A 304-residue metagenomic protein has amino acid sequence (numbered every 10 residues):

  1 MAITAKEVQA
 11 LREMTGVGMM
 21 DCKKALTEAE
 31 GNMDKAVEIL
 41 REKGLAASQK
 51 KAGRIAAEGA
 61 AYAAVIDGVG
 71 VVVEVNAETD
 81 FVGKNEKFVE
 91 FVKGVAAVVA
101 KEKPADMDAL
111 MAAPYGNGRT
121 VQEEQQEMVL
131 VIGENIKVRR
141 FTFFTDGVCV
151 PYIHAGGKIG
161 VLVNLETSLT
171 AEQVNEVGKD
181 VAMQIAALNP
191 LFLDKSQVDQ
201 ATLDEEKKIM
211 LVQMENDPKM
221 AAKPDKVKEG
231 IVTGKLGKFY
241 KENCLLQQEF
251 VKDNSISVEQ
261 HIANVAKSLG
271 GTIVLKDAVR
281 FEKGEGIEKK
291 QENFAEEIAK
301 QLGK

Functional and structural regions predicted by a protein language model:
A2-K304: N-terminal assembly/interaction segments in proteins that build large macromolecular machines
